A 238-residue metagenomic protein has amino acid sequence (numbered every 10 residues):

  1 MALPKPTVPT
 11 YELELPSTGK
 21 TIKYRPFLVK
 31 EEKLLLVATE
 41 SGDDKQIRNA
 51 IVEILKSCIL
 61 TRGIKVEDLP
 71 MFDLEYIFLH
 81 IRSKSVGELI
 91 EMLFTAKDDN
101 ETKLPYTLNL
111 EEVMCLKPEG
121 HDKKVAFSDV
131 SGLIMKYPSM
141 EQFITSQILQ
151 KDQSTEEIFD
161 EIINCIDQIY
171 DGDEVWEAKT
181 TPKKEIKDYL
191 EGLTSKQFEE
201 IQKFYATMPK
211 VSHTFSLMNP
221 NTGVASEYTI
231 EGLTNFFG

Functional and structural regions predicted by a protein language model:
M1-G238: Long C-terminal interaction/binding lobes of large macromolecular proteins
